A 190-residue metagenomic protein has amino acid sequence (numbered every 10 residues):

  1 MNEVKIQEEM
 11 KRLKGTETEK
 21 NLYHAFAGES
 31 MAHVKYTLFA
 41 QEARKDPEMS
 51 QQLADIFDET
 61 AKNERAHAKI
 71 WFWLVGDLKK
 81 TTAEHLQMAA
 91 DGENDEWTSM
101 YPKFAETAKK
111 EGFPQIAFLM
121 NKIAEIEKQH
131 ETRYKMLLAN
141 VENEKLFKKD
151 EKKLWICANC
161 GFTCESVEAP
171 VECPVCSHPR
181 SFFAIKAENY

Functional and structural regions predicted by a protein language model:
N2-Y190: Non-heme di-metal
